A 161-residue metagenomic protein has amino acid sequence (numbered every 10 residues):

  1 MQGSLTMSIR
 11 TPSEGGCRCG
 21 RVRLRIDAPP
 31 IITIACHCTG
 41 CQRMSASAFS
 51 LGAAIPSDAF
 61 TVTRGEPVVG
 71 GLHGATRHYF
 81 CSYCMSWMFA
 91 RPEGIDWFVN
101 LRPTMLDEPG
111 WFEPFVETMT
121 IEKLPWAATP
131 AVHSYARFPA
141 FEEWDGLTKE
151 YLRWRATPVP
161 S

Functional and structural regions predicted by a protein language model:
Q2-S161: A short Gly-Trp-Pro
